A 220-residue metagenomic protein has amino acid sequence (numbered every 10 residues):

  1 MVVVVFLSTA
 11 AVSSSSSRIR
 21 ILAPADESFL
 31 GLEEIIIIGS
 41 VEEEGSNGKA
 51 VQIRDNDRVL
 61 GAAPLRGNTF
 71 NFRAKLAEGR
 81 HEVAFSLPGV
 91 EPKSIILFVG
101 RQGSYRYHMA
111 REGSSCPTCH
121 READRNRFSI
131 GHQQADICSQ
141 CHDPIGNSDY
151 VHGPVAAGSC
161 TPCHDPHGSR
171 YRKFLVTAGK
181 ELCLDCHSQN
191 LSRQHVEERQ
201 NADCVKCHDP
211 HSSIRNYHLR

Functional and structural regions predicted by a protein language model:
M1-S8: Bacterial N-terminal signal peptides
A11-R220: Short sequence/structural segments immediately N-terminal
